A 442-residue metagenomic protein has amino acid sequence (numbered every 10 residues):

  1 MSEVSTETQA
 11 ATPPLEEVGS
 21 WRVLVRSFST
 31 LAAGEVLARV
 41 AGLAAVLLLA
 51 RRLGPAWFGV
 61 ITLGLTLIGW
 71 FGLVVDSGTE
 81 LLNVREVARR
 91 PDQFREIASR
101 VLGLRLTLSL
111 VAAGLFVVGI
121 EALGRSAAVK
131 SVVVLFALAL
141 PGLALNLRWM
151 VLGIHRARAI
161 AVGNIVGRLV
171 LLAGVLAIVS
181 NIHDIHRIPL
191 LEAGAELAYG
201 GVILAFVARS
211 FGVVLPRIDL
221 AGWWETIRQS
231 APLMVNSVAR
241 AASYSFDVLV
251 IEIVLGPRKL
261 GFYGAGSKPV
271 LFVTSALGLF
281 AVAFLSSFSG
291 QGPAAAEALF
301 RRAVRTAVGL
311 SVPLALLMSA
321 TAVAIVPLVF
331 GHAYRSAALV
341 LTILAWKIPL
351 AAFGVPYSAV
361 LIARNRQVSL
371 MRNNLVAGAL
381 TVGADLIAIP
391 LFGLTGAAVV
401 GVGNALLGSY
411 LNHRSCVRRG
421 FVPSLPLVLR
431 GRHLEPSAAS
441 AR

Functional and structural regions predicted by a protein language model:
E3-E7, G19-E80, L172, A231-R258 (+4 more regions): Signature of the first transmembrane helix
E3-S20, L24, I185-E192, A198 (+4 more regions): Interhelical loop/hinge segments that connect adjacent transmembrane helices in multipass membrane
R26-G42, G64, D76-I120, A294-A315: Membrane-water interface segments that mark the loop-to-transmembrane alpha-helix transition
R26-G42, I160, G167, L171 (+4 more regions): Transmembrane helical elements of multi-pass membrane transporters/channels
G42, V75-D92, V270-E297, S358-A363: Helix-loop junctions and terminal segments of transmembrane helices in multi-pass membrane transport/translocation
E86, L140-G163, W346-L375: Membrane-interface junctions at transmembrane-helix termini in multi-pass inner-membrane proteins
I120-F136, A320-A352: Interfacial segments at transmembrane-helix termini and the short loops linking adjacent helices
K130-A137, V162-G212, V376-T381, L394-R418: Hydrophobic alpha-helical transmembrane segments
